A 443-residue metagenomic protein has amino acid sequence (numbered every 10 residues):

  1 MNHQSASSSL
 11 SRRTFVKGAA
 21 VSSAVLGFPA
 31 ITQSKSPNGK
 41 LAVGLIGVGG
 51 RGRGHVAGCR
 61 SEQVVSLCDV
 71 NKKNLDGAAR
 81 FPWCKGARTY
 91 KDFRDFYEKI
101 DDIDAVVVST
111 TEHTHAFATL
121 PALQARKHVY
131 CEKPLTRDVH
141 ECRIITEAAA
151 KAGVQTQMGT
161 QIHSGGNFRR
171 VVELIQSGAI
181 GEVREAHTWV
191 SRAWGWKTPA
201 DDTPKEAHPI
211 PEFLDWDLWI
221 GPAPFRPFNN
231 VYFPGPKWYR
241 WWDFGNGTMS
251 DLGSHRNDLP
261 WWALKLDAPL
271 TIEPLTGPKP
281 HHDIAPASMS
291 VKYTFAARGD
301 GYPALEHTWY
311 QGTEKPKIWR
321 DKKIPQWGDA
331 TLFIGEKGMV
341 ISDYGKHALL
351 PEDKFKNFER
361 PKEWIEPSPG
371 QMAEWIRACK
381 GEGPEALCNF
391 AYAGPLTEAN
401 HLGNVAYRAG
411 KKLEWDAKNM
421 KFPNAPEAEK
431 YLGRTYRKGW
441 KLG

Functional and structural regions predicted by a protein language model:
N2-S22: N-terminal secretory signal peptides and thylakoid transit peptides that target proteins across membranes
G18-W83, I162-G165, P260: N-terminal Rossmann-like dinucleotide-binding module
G47, R51, H55, A152-M158 (+7 more regions): Predominantly a Rossmann-like dinucleotide-binding segment in NAD(P)-dependent oxidoreductases
G58, C68, K72-N74, R80-W83 (+3 more regions): Glycine-enriched catalytic-core subsegment of oxygenase/oxidase enzymes
A87-D92: Conserved SAM-binding strand-loop segment of SAM-dependent methyltransferases
D95-D101: Short amphipathic alpha-helix with an adjacent loop that forms part of the alpha/beta core around
V106-V107: N-terminal Rossmann-like NAD(P) cofactor-binding module of classical short-chain dehydrogenase/reductase
E112, A116-S164, V171, G178: Beta-strand-loop-alpha-helix segment that lines the small-molecule cofactor/substrate pocket of alpha/beta enzymes
